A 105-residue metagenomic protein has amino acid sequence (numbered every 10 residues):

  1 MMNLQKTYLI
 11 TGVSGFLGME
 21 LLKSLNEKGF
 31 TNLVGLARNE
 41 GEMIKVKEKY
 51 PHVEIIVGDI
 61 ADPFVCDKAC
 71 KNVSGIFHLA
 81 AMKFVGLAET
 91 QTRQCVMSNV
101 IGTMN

Functional and structural regions predicted by a protein language model:
M1-K6, F84: A short, basic/flexible loop-to-alpha-helix module at the beginning of a structural domain
K6-K28: N-terminal Rossmann NAD(P)H-binding glycine-rich loop of SDR-like oxidoreductase domains
G18, M43, G86: Glycine/Thr-rich phosphate-binding loops of Rossmann-like dinucleotide-binding domains
F30-M43: Conserved glycine-rich Rossmann-like NAD(P)H-binding loop of the short-chain dehydrogenase/reductase
K49-M97: NAD(P)H-binding glycine-rich loop region in Rossmannoid oxidoreductase-like domains and their noncatalytic homologs
P63, T103-M104: Conserved internal alpha-helix within the Rossmann fold of NAD(P)-dependent oxidoreductases
